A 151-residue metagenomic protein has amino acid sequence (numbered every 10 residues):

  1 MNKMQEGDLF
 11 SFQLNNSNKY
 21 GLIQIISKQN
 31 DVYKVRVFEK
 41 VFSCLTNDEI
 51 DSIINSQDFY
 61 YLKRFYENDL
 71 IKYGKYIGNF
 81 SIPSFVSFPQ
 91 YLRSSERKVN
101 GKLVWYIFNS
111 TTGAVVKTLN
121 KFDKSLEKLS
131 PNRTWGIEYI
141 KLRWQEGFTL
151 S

Functional and structural regions predicted by a protein language model:
N2-L14: Short coil-to-beta transition motif at edge beta-strands of beta-rich domains
N18, D31, R36, D58-F59 (+1 more regions): Intrinsically disordered, low-complexity segments enriched in small/polar residues
K19-K28: Short beta-strand-centered aromatic/proline hotspots
K28-I50: Basic/aromatic-rich interaction segments and small domains that mediate binding to polyanionic partners
S43-S151: Intrinsically disordered, low-complexity, charged/polar segments
